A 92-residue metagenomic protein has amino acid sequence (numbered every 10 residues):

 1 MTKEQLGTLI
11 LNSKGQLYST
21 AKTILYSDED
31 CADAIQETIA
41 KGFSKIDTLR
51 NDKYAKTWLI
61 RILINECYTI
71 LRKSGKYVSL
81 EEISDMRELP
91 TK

Functional and structural regions predicted by a protein language model:
M1-S19, T23, A32-I35: A short, charge-rich alpha-helical start-of-domain segment used by transcription regulators
K3, G7, D28, A32 (+3 more regions): Short, structured helix-loop boundary elements
L17, A21, L59, L63-L71: Hydrophobic-face residues of short alpha-helical interaction/recognition segments
Y18, D28-K45: Conserved RNAP core-binding helix
E37-Y54, K73-S74: Sigma70-family region 2
R50, I64-E81: Arg/Lys-rich amphipathic alpha helix in sigma70-family domain 2
Y77-K92: Internal acidic/polar
